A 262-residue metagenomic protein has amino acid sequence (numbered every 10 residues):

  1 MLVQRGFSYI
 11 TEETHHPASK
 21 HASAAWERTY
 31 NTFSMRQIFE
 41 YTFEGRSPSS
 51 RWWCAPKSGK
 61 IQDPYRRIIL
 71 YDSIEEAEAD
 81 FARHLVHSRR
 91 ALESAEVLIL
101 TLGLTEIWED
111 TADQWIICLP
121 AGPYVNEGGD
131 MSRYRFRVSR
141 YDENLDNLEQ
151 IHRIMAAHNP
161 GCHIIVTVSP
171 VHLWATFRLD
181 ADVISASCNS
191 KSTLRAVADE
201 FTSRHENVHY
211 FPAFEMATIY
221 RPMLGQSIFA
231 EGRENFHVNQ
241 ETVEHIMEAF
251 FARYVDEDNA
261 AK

Functional and structural regions predicted by a protein language model:
M1-K262: Extracellular glycan-modifying ectodomains
